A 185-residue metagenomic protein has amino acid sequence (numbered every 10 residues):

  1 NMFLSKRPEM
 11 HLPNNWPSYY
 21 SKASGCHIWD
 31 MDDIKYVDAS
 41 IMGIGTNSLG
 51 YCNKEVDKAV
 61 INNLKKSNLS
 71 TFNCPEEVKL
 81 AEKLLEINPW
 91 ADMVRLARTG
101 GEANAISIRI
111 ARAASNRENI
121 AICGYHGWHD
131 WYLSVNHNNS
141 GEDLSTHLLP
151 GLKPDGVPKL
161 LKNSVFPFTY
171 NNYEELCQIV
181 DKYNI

Functional and structural regions predicted by a protein language model:
N1-K22: Active-site-adjacent loop/helix segments that line or gate small-molecule/cofactor pockets in enzymes
M2-L4, T46-S48, D130-V135: Adenylate-forming
P17-A39: Active-site and channel-lining beta-strand-loop segments that bind or position nucleotide-derived/phosphorylated
Y20, S48-L49, Y132, V157: Short clusters of hydrophobic/aromatic residues that line enzyme substrate/ligand-binding pockets
K22, G50, K54, C74 (+3 more regions): Electropositive phosphate-/nucleotide-binding environments in soluble metabolic enzymes
H27, T46-L49, S164-P167: Short, well-ordered beta-strand elements within core beta-sheets of diverse protein domains
K35-R117: Glycine-rich loop-to-alpha-helix module at the N-terminal edge of alpha/beta enzyme cores
E82-N184: PLP-dependent aspartate aminotransferase-fold enzymes
